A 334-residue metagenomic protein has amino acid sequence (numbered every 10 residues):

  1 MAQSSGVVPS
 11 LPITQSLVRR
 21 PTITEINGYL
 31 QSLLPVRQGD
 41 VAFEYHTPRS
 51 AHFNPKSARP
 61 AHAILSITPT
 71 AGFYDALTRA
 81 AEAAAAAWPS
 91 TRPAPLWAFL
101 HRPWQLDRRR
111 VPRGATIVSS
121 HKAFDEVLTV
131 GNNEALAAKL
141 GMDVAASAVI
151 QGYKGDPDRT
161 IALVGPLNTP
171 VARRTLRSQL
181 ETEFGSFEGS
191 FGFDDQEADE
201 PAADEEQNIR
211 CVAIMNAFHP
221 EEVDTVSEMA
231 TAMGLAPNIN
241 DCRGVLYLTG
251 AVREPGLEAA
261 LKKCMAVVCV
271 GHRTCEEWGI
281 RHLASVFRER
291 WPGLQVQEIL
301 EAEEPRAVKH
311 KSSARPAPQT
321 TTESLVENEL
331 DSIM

Functional and structural regions predicted by a protein language model:
A2-M334: Active-site catalytic microenvironments in core metabolic enzymes, especially phosphate/sugar-handling
